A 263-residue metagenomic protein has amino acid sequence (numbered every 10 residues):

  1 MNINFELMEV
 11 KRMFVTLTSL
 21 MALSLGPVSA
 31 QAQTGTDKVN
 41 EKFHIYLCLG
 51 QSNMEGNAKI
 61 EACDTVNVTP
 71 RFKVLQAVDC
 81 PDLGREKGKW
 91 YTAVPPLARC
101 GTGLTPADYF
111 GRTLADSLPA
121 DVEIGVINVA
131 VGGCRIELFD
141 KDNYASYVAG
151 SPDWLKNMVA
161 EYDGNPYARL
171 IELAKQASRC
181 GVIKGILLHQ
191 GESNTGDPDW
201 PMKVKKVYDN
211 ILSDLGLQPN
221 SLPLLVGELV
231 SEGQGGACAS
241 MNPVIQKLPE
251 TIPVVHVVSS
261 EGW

Functional and structural regions predicted by a protein language model:
M1-T34: Bacterial Sec-dependent N-terminal signal peptides
Q33-W263: Cell-envelope and extracellular/periplasmic
